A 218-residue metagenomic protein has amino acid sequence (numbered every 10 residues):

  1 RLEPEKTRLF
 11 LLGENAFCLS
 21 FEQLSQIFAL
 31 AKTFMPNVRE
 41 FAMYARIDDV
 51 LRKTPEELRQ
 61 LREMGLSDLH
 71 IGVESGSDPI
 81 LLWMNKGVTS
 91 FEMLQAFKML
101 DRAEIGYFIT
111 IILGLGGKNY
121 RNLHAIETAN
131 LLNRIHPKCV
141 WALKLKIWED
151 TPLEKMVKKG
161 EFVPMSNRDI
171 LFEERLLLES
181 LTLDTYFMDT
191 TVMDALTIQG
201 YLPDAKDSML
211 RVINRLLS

Functional and structural regions predicted by a protein language model:
L2-A103: Conserved SAM/AdoMet-binding glycine-rich loop
L2-R8, L12, F17, K32-M35 (+5 more regions): Extended interaction regions within the primary functional domain
N15-F17, I47-D49, S75-S77, L113-G117 (+2 more regions): Active-site-proximal loop/turn and secondary-structure-junction residues that shape catalytic pockets, frequently
L19, Q23, E56, M84-E92 (+3 more regions): Alpha-helix N-cap and loop-to-helix initiation/capping positions
K53-T54, L82-M84, N119-N122, P152-K155 (+1 more regions): Short, well-ordered secondary-structure micro-motifs
L58, E63-S67, I126-W141, S208-S218: Structural recognition of alpha->loop->beta junctions
D68, F91-P152, N167-T190: Conserved C-terminal portion of the radical SAM core fold that forms the substrate/S-adenosylmethionine-binding
L153-S218: C-terminal accessory regions of radical SAM enzymes
